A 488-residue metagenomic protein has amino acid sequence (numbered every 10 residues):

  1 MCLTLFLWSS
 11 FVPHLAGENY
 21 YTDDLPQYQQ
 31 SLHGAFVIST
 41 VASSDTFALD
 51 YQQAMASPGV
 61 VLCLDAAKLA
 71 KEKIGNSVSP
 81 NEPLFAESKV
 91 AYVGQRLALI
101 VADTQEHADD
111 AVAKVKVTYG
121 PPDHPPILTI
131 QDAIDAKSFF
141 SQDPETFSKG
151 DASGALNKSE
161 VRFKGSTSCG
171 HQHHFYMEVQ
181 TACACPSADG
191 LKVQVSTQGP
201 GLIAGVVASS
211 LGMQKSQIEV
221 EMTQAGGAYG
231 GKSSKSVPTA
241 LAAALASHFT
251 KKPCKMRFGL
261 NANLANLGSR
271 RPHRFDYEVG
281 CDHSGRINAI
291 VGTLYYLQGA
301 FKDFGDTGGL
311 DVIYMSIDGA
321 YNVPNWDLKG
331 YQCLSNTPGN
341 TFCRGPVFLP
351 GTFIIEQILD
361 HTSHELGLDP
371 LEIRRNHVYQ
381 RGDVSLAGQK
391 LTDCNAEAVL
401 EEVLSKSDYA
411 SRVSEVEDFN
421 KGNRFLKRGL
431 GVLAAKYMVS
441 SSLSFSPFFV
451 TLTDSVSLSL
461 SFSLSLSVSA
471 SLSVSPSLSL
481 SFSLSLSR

Functional and structural regions predicted by a protein language model:
M1-Q142, G165, T239: Flexible, low-hydrophobicity surface segments
T4, S10-V12, A16-G17, P144-A182 (+3 more regions): Glycine-rich loop/linker segments at domain edges
F36-L64, L99-T118, A182-T250, T307-S316 (+6 more regions): Alpha-helical support elements that line or immediately flank enzyme active sites and cofactor-binding pockets
L69, T197-P200, Q224-A228, F258-G268 (+4 more regions): Acidic, glycine-rich active-site loops and adjacent beta-strand->loop/helix elements that engage anionic groups
A70, D132-L211, H377-L443, P447-F449 (+1 more regions): Helix-loop-helix junctions that connect adjacent transmembrane helices in secondary transporters/permeases, recognized
N81-A108, G230-H283, N340-E365, L386-Y409 (+1 more regions): Glycine-rich and small/hydrophobic secondary-structure elements
Q217-Q224, K252-N261, N288-T293, P370-Y379 (+4 more regions): Beta-strand segments within the central parallel beta-sheet cores of soluble alpha/beta enzyme folds
S444-S446, D454-S487: Hydrophobic/aromatic anchor residues
